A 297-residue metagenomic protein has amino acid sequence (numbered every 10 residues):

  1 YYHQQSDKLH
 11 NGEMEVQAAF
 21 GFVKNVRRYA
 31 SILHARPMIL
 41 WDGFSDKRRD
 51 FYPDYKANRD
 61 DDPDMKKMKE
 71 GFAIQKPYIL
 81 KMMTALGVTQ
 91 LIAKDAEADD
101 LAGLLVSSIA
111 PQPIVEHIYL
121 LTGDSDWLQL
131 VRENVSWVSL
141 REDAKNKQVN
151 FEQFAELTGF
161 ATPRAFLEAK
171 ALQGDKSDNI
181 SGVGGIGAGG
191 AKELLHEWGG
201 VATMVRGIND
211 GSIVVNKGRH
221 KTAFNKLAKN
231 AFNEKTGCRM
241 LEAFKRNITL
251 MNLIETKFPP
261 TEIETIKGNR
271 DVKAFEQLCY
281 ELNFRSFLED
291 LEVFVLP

Functional and structural regions predicted by a protein language model:
Y1-L121, Q129-Q148, N252-N269, A274: Noncatalytic, basic helical substrate-engagement surface that gates or grips nucleic-acid strands
R28-W41, N58, K67-M68, V88-T89 (+3 more regions): Non-catalytic nucleic-acid-binding/docking modules located in mid-to-C-terminal regions of nucleic-acid enzymes
W127-L128, A191: A generic structural signal for short hydrophobic patches within well-formed alpha-helices
